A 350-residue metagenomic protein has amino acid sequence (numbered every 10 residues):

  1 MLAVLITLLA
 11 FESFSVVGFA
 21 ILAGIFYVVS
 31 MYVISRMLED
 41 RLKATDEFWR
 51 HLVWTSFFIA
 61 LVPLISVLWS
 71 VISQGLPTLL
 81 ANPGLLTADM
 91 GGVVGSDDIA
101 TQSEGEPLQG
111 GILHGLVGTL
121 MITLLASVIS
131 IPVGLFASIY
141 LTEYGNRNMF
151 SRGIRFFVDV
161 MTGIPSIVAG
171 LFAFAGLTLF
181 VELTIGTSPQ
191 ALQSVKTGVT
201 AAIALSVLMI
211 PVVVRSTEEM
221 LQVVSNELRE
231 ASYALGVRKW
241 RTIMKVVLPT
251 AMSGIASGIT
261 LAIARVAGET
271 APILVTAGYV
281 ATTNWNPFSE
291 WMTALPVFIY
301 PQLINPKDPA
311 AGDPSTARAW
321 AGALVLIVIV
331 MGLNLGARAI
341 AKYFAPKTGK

Functional and structural regions predicted by a protein language model:
L8-F14, Y32, R36-T55, S66-L125 (+2 more regions): Periplasmic/extracellular loop-to-transmembrane helix junction in inner-membrane transport proteins
S13-Y27, Q109-Y140: Transmembrane alpha-helix signature in integral membrane proteins
I34-L42, A126-V158, L171, L179 (+1 more regions): Transmembrane-helix boundary motif in ABC transporter permease subunits
I129, S216, V237-A277: Transmembrane alpha-helices
Y144, L221-S225, A231-R241, K245-A251: Short helix-to-coil transition segments within interhelical loops that connect adjacent transmembrane helices
D159-L205: Generic hydrophobic transmembrane alpha-helix motif, especially the helices
S188, I273-I327: Interhelical loop and adjacent transmembrane-helix boundary motif in polytopic membrane transport permeases
E218-R229, Y233, T260, P301-K350: C-terminal transmembrane helix and the adjacent membrane-cytosol boundary/short C-terminal tail of inner/organellar
